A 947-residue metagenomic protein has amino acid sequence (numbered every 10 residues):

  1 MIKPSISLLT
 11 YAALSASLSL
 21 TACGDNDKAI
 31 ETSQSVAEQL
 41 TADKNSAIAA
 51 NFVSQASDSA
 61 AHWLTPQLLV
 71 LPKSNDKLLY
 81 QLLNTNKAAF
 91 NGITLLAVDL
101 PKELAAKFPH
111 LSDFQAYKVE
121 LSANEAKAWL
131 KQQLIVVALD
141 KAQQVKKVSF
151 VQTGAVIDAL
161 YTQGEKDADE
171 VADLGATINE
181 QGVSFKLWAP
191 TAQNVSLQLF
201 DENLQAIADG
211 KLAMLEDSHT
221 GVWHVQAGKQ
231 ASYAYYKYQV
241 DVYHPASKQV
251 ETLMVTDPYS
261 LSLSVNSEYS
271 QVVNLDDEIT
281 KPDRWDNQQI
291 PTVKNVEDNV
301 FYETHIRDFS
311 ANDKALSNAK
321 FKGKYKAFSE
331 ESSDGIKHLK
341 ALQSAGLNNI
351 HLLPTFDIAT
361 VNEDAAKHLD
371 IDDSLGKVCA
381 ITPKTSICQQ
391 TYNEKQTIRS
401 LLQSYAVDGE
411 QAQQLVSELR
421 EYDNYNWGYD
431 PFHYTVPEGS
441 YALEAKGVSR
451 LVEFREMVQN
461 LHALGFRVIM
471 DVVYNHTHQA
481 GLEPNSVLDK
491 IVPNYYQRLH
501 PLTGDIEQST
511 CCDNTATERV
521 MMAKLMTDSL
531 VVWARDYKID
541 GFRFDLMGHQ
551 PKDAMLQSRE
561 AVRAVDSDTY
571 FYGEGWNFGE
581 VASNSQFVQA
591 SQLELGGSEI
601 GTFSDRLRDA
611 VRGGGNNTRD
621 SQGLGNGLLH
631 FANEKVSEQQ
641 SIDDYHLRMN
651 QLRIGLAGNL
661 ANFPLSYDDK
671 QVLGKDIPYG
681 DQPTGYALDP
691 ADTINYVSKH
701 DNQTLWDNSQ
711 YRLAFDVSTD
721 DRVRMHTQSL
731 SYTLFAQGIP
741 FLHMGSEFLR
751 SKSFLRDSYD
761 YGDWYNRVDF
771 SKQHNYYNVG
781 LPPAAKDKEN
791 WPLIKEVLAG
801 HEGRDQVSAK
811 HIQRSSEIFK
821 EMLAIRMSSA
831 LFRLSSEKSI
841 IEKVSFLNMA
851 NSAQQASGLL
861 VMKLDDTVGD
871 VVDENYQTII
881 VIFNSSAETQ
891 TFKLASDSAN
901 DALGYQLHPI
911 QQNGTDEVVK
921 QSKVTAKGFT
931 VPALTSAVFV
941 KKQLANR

Functional and structural regions predicted by a protein language model:
L20-A22: C-terminal motif of bacterial Sec signal peptides marking the signal peptidase cleavage site
G24-N26: Bacterial signal peptide processing site
I30-T32, V36-S59, E103-S184, T220-H224 (+1 more regions): The feature marks proteins involved in alpha-glucan
P72-L78, A189-N194, S886-E888: Short proline/glycine-enriched turn/loop motifs at strand-loop junctions of beta-rich domains
A189, Y233-Y236, Q921-R947: C-terminal beta-strand-rich structural cap/linker in extracellular carbohydrate-active enzymes
L204-A206, G210-D217, L369-D372, R535-D540 (+3 more regions): Active-site-proximal helices and loops of the catalytic beta/alpha 8
R307-N312, L316-A319, K326, A341-N348 (+7 more regions): Substrate-binding/active-site clefts of carbohydrate-active enzymes
I677-D681, G685-I880, S885-F892, A899-D901: Loop/helix patches that line or flank the sugar-binding groove of alpha-linked glycan CAZymes
